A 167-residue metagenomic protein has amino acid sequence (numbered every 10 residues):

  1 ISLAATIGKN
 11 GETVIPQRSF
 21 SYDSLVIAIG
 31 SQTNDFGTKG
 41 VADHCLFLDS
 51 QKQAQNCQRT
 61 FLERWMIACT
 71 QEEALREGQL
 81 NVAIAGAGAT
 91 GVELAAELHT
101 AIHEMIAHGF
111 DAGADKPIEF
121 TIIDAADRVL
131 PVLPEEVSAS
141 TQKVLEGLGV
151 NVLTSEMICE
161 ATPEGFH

Functional and structural regions predicted by a protein language model:
I1-A85, A101: FAD-binding core/adjacent interface of flavoenzyme oxidoreductases
I1-S2, H99-H167: A Rossmann-like FAD-binding core segment of flavoenzymes
A85-G88, A126: Glycine-rich Rossmann-fold phosphate-binding loop(s) that bind the pyrophosphate of adenine dinucleotide cofactors
G91-V92: N-terminal Rossmann-fold NAD(P) dinucleotide-binding loop
A95: Glycine-rich loop/hinge motif
